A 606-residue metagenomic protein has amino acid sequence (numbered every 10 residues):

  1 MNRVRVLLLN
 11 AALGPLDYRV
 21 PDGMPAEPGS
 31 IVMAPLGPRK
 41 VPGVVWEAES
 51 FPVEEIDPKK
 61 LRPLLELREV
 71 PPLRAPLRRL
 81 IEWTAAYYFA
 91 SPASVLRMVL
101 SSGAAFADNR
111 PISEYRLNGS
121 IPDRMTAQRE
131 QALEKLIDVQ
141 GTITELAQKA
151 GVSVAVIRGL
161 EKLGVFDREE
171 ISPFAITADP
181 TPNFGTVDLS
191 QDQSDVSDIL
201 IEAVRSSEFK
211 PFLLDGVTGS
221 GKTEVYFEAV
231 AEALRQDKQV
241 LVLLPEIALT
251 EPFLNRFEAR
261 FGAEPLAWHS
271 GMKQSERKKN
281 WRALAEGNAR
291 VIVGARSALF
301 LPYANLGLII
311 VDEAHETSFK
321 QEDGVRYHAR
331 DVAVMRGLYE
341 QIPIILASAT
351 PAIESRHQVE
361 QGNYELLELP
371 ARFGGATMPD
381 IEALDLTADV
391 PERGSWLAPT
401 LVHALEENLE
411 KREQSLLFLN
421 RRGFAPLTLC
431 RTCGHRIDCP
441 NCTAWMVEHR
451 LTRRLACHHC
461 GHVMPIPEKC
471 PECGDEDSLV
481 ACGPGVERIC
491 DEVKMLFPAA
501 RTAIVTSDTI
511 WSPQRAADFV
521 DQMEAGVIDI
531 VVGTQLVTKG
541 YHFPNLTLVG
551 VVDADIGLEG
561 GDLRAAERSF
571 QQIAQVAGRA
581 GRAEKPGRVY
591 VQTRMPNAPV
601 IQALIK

Functional and structural regions predicted by a protein language model:
M1-S348, S355, E360-A376: Accessory, non-ATPase domains that flank or precede helicase/AAA+ motor cores in DNA-metabolism machines
F184-S190, S194, S207-K606: Inter-lobe coupling/hinge segments of SF2-like helicase ATPases
